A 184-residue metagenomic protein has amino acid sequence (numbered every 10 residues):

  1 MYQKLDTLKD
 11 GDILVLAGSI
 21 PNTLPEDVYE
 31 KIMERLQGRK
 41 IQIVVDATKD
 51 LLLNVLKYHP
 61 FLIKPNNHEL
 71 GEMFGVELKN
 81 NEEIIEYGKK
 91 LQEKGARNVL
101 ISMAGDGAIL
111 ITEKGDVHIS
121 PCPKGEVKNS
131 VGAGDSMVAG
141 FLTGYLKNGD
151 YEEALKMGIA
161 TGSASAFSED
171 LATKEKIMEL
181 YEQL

Functional and structural regions predicted by a protein language model:
M1-D10: Conserved phosphate-binding/catalytic loop of the ribokinase/pfkB sugar-kinase fold
D12-I13, N98: Structural motif
I13-E83: Conserved beta-alpha-beta core of the PfkB/ribokinase-like small-molecule kinase fold
E34-R35, L53, N81-L184: Conserved phosphate-binding/catalytic region of the ribokinase-like
